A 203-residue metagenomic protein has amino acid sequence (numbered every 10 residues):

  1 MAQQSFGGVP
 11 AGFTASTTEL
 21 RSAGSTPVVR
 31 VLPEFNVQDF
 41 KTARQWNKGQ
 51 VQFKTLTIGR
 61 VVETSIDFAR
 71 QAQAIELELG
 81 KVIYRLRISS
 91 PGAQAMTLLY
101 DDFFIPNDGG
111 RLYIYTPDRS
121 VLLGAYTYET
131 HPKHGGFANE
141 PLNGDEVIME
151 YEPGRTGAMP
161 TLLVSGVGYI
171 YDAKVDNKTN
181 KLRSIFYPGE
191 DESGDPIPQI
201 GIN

Functional and structural regions predicted by a protein language model:
A2-N203: Domain-level representation of secreted and single-pass membrane ectodomains enriched in extracellular protease systems
